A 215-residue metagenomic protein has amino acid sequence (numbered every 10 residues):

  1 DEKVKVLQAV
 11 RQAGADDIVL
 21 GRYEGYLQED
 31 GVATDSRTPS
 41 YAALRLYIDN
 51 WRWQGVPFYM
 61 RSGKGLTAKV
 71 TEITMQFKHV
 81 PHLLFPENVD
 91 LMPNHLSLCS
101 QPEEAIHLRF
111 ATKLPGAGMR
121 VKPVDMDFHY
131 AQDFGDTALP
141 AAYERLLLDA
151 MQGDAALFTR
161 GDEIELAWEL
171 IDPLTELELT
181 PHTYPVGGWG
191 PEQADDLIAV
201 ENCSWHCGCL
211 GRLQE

Functional and structural regions predicted by a protein language model:
D1-E215: Secretory/organelle targeting and membrane-embedding segments
